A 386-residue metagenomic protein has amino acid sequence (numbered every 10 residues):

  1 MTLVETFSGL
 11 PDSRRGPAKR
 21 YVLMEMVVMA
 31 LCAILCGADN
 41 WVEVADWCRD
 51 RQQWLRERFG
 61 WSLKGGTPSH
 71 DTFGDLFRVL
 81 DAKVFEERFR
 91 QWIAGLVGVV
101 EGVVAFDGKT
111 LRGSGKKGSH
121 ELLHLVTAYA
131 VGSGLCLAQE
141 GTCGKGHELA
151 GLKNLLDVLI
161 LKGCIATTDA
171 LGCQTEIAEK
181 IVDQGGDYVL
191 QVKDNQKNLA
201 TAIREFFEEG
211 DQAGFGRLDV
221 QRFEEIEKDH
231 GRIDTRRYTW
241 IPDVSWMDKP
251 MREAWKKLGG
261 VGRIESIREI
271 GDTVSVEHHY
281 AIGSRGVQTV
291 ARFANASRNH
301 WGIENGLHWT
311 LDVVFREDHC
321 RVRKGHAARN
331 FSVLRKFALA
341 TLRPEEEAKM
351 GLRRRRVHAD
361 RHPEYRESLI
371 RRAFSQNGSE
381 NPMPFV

Functional and structural regions predicted by a protein language model:
M1-F106, L111-S114, G118, L122 (+4 more regions): Dynamic "connector" segments at or just before major functional cores
R15-M26, G271-D272, G302, V322-N330: Structural motif
M29, V44, S69, V104-K109 (+8 more regions): Short, conserved catalytic/metal-binding motifs centered on acidic residues
V44, V287-V322: Short amphipathic alpha-helical "interface-anchor" segments enriched in bulky aromatics
E140-V158: Active-site beta-loop-alpha junctions of metal-dependent nucleic acid enzymes, especially the RNase H-like/DDE
L149, Q174-A178: Short, well-ordered alpha-helical microsegments
A178-G186, E208: Short, surface-exposed basic-aromatic patches at helix termini and helix-loop junctions that form
L190-N299: An anionic, glycine-rich sequence signature occurring as long contiguous blocks
